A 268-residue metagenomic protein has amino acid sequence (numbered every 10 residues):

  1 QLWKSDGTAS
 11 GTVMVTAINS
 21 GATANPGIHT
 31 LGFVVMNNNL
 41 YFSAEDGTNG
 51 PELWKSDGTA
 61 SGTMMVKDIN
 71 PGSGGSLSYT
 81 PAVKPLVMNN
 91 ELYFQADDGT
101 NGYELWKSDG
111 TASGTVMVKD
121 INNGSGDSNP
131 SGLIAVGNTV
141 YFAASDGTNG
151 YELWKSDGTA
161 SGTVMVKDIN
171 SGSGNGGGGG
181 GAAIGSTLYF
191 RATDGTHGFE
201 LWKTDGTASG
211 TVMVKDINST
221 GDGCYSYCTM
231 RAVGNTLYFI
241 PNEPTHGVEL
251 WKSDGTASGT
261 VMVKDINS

Functional and structural regions predicted by a protein language model:
Q1-S268: Feature 14080 marks short, conserved micro-sites in well-ordered regions that are central to protein function
